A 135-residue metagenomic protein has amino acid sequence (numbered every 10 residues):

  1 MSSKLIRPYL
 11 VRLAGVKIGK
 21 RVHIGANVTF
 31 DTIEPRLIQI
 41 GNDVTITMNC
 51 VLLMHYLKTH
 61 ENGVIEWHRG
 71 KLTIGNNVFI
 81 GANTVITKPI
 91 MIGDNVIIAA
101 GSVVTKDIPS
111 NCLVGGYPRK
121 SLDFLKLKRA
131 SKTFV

Functional and structural regions predicted by a protein language model:
M1-G15, R21, D43, Y56 (+2 more regions): Terminal amphipathic alpha-helical/low-complexity segments used for targeting or macromolecular assembly
A14, K20, G25-A26, D31 (+11 more regions): Left-handed beta-helix
T32, M54, H60, L122: Glycine/Thr-rich phosphate-binding loops of Rossmann-like dinucleotide-binding domains
I33, I80-A82, K120, L127: Generic signature of intrinsically disordered, low-complexity segments enriched in small/polar residues
H60-E66: Flexible, solvent-exposed loop segments that connect beta-strands
E61, C112-L113, L127-A130: Short, glycine/charged-enriched secondary-structure capping and boundary segments
